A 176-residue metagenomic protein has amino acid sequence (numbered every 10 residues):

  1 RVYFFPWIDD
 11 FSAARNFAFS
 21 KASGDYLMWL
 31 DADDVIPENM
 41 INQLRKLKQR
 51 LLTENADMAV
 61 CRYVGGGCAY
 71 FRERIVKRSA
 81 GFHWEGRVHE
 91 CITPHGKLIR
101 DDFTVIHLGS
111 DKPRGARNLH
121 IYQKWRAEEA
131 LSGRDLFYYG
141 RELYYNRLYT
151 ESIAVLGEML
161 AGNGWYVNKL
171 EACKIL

Functional and structural regions predicted by a protein language model:
P6-A22: Glycine-rich, basic loop-to-helix element that forms the pyrophosphate-binding segment of sugar-nucleotide handling
N16-F19, I36-A154, G164: Catalytic-site signature of metal-activated, phosphate-bearing donor transferases, centered on the GT-A/GT-A-like
L27: Short aromatic/hydrophobic "clamp" motif used to bind/position activated sugar donors
L30-A32, I36: Active-site acidic Asp-centered loop
L131, N168-E171: Structural signature of alpha-solenoid helical repeat junctions
F137, K174-L176: TPR/TPR-like alpha-solenoid signature
E158-A161: Amphipathic alpha-helical segments of tetratricopeptide repeats
